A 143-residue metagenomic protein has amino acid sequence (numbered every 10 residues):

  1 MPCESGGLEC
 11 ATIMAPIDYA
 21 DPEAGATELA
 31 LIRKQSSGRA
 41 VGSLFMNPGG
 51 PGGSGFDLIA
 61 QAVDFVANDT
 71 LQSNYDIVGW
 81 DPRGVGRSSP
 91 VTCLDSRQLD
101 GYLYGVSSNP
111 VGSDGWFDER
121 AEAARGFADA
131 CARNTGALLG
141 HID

Functional and structural regions predicted by a protein language model:
M1-D143: Gly/Pro-rich cap/lid or specificity-loop segments adjacent to the active site
